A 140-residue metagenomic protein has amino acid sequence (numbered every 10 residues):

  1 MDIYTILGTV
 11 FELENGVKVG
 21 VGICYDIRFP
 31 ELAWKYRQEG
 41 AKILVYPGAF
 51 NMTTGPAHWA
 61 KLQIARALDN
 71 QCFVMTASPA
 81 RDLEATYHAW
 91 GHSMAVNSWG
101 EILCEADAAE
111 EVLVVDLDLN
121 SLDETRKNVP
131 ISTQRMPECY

Functional and structural regions predicted by a protein language model:
M1-E39, M52-L62, N128-I131: Active-site catalytic loop in hydrolytic enzyme cores
K35, R66, M94: Hydrophobic/aromatic ligand-binding patch that stacks against planar heteroaromatic rings of cofactors or nucleotides
K42-I43, F73: Short, Asp-centered acidic motifs that coordinate Mg2+ and/or phosphate in catalytic or ligand-binding sites
G48-A49, A77-A80: Short secondary-structure boundary segments
N51-T54, D82-E84: Short gly/pro/ser/thr-enriched loop/turn and capping motifs at secondary-structure boundaries
P79-Y140: C-terminal beta-strand edge segments of enzyme domains
